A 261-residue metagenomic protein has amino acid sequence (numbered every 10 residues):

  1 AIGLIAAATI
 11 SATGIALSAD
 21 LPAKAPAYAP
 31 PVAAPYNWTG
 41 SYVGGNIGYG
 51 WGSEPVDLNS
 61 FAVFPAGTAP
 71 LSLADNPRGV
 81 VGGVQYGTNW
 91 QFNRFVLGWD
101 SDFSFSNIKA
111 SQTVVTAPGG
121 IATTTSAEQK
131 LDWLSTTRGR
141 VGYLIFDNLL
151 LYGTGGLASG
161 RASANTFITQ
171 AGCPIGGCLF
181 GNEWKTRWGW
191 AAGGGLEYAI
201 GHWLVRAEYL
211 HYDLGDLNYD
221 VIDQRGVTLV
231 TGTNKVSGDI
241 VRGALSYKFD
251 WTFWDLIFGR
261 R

Functional and structural regions predicted by a protein language model:
A1-R261: Gram-negative outer-membrane beta-barrel domains
